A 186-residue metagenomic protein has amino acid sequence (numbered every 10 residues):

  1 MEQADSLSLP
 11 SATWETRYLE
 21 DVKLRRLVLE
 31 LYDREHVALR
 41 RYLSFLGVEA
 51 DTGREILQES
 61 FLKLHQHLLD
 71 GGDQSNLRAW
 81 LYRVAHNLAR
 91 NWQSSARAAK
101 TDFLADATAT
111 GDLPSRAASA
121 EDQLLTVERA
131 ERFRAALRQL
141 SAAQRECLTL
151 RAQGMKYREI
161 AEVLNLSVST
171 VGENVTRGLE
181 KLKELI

Functional and structural regions predicted by a protein language model:
M1-L19: Extreme N-terminal regulatory/targeting segments of RNA polymerase sigma factors
T13-L19, L27, E131-L140: Short amphipathic alpha-helical boundary/capping segments
E15-R41, D51-R54, H65: A short, charge-rich alpha-helical start-of-domain segment used by transcription regulators
R26, T108-A135: Acidic, proline/glycine-rich intrinsically disordered inter-domain spacer in sigma factors
E55-L62, Q66, S75-N87: Structural recognition of an alpha-helix C-terminal capping motif at a helix-to-coil junction
R83-L104, L113, A118, T126: Arg/Lys-rich amphipathic alpha helix in sigma70-family domain 2
H86, R90, R158, E162-I186: DNA-recognition helix of helix-turn-helix
C147-L148: A short pre-motif secondary-structure segment
